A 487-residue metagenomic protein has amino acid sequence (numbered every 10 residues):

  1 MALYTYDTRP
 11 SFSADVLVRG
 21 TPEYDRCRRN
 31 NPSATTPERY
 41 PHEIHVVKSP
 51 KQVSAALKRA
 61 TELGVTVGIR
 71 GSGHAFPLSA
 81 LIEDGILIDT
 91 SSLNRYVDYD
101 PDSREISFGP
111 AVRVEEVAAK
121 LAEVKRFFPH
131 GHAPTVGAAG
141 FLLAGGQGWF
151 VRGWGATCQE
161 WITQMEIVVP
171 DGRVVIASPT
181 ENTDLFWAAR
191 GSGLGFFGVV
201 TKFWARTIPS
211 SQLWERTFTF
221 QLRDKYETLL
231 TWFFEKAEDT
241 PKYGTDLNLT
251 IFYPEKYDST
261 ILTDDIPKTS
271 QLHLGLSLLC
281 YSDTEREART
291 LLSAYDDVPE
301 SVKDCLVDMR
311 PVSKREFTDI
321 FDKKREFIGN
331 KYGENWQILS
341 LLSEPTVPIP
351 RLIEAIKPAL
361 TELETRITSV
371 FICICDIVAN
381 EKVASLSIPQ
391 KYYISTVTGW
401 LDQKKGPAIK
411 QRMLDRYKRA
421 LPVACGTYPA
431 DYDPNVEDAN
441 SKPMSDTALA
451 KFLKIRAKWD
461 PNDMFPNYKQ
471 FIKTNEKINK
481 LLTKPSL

Functional and structural regions predicted by a protein language model:
M1-L487: Soluble FAD-dependent oxygen oxidases
